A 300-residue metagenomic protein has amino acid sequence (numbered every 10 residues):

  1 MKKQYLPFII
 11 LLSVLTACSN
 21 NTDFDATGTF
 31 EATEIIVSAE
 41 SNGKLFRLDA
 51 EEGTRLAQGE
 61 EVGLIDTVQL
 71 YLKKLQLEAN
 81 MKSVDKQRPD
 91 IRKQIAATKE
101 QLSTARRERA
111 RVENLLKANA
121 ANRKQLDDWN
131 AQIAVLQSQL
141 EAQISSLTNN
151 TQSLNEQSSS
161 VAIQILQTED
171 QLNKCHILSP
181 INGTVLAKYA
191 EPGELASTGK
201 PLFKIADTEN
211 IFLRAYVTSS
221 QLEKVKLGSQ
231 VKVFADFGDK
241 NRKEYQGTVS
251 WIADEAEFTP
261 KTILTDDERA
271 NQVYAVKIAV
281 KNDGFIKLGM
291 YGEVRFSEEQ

Functional and structural regions predicted by a protein language model:
K2-L11: Sec-dependent signal peptide recognition, specifically the positively charged N-region followed immediately by
V14-A17: C-terminal motif of bacterial Sec signal peptides marking the signal peptidase cleavage site
D23-D25, L72-Q87, I91-K93, E100 (+1 more regions): Extended amphipathic alpha-helical segments
D23-Q87, A118, K124, A187-E191 (+4 more regions): Long, amphipathic coiled-coil "stalk"/hairpin helices in large membrane-associated assemblies
T29-F30, F46-E51, R55-E61, L166-Q171 (+4 more regions): Surface-exposed patches in structured soluble domains
E61, T67-V68, P201, D207 (+2 more regions): Short, surface-exposed secondary-structure boundary micro-motifs
V217-Y245, A270-V294: Surface-exposed connector loops and short turns at secondary-structure junctions
E255-D266: Short, solvent-exposed secondary-structure boundary/capping segments
